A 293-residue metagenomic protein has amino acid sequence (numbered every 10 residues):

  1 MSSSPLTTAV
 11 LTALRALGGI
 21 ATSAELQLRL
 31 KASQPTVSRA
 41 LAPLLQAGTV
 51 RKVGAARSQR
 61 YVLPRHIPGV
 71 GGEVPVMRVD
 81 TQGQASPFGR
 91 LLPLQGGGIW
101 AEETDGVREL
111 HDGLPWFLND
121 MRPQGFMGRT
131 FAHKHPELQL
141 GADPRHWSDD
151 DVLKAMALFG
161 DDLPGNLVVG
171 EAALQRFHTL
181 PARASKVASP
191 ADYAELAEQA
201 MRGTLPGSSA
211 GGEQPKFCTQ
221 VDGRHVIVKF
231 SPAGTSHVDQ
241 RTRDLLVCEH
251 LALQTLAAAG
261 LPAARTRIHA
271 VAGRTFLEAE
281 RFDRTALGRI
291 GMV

Functional and structural regions predicted by a protein language model:
S2-T8, A16-V293: Phosphate/dinucleotide-binding and metal-coordinating scaffold of catalytic cores in nucleotide-dependent enzymes
